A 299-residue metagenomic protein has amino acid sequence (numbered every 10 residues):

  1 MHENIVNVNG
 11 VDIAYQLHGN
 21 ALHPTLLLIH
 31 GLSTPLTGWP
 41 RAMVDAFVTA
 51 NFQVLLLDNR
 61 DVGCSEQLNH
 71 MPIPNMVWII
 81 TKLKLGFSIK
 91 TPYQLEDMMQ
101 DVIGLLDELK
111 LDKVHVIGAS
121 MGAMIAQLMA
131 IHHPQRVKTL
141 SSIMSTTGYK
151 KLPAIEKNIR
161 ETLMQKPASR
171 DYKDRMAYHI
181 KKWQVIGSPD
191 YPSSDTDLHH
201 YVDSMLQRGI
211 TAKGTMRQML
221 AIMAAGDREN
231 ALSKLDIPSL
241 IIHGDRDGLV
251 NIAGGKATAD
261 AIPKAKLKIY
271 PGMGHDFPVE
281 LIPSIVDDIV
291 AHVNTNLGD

Functional and structural regions predicted by a protein language model:
M1-D12: N-terminal cap/lid segment of alpha/beta-hydrolase-fold proteins
V11-K84: Conserved HGGG/HGGXW glycine-rich cap/lid loop of the alpha/beta-hydrolase fold
K84, E96-K113: Conserved acidic catalytic loop of the alpha/beta-hydrolase fold
D112-K151: Conserved hydrolase catalytic core segment
I155-N230, I237, A257: Alpha/beta-hydrolase
L235, I241-H243: Short beta-strand/loop motif that positions the catalytic acidic residue of the alpha/beta-hydrolase fold
R246-V250: Acidic catalytic loop of the alpha/beta-hydrolase fold
A265-D299: Catalytic active-site module of serine/aspartate enzymes centered on a nucleophile-bearing elbow/loop
